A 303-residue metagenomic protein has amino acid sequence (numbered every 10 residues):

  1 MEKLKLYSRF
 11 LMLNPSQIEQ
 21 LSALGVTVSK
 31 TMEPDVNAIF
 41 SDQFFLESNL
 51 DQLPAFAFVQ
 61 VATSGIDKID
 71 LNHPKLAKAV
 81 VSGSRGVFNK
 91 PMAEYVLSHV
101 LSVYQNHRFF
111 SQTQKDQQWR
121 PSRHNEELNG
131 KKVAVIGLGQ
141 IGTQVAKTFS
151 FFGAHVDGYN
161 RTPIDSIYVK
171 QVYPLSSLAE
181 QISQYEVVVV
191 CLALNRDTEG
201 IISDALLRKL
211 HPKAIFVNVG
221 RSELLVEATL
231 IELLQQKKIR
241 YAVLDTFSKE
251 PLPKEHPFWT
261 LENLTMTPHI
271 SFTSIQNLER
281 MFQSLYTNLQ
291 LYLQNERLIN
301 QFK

Functional and structural regions predicted by a protein language model:
M1-S41: N-terminal glycine-/charge-rich "phosphate-binding" loop or analogous flexible N-terminal tail
G25-D35, S48-N49, K170-Y185: Short acidic low-complexity segments
N37-S111: Phosphate/diphosphate ligand-binding glycine-rich loop within oxidoreductases
V81, K213, V219-K303: Rossmann-like dinucleotide-binding domain for NAD(H)/NADP(H)
H99-H124, Q276, R280, S284 (+1 more regions): A charged, well-structured terminal subsegment
F110-Q144, Q171: Glycine-rich NAD(P)-binding loop of Rossmann-like domains
F151-Y168: NAD(P)-binding Rossmann-fold cofactor-contacting core
P163-P257: Rossmann-like adenosine-cofactor binding region
